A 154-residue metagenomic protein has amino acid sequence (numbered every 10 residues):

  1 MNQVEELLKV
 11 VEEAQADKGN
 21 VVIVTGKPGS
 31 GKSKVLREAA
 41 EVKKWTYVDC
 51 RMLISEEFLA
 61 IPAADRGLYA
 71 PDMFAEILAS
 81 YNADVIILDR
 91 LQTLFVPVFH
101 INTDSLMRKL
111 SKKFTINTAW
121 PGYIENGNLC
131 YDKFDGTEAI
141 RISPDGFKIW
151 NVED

Functional and structural regions predicted by a protein language model:
M1-D17: N-terminal pre-Walker A segment at the start of P-loop NTPase domains
V24: Hydrophobic anchor at the beta1->P-loop junction of P-loop NTPases
K27: P-loop (Walker A) phosphate-binding loop of NTP-binding proteins
G31: Conserved glycine(s) of the Walker
V35, A39: Hydrophobic positions on the alpha1 helix immediately C-terminal to the Walker A/P-loop
M52-L78: Short glycine-rich substrate-engagement loop in P-loop NTPases that contacts/grips substrate
Y81-F99: Conserved P-loop NTPase "ATPase switch" module shared by AAA+ and STAND
T93-D154: Replace "adjacent to P-loop NTPase cores in ATP/GTP-dependent enzymes" with "adjacent to NTP-binding cores
